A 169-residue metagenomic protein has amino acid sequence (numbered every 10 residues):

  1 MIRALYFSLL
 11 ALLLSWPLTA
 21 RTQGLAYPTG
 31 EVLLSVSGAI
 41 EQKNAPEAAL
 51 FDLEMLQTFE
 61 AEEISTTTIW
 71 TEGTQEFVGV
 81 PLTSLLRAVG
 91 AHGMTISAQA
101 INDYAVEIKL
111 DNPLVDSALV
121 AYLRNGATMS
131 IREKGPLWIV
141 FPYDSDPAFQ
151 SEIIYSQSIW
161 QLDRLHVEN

Functional and structural regions predicted by a protein language model:
M1-A4: Positively charged n-region of N-terminal signal peptides that target proteins for export
F7-W16: Bacterial N-terminal signal peptides
R21-N169: N-terminal intrinsically disordered, low-complexity segments enriched in P/E/S/T
